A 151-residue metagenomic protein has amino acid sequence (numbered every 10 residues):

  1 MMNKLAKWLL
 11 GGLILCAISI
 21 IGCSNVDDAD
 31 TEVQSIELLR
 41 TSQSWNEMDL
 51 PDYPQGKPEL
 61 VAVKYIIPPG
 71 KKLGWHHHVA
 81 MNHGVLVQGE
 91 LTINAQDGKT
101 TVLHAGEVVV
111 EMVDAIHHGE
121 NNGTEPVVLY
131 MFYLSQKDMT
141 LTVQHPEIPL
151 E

Functional and structural regions predicted by a protein language model:
M2-L10: Bacterial N-terminal signal peptides that target proteins for export
L5, I21-E59, V110, H145-E151: A short, N-terminal "cap"/entry segment at the start of jelly-roll beta-barrel domains of the cupin/DSBH fold
G11-I20: Bacterial N-terminal signal peptides
V61-H77, V113-I116: Conserved short histidine dyad/triad with adjacent acidic residue
I67, D97-D114: Short acidic-glycine-tyrosine-enriched beta hairpin
K72-L73, E90-N94, V108: Short beta-strand segments in beta-sandwich/barrel cores
H78-D97: Glycine- and acidic-residue-biased ligand/ion/polar-headgroup-sensing regions
D114-M139: Ligand-binding loop in jelly-roll beta-barrel domains
